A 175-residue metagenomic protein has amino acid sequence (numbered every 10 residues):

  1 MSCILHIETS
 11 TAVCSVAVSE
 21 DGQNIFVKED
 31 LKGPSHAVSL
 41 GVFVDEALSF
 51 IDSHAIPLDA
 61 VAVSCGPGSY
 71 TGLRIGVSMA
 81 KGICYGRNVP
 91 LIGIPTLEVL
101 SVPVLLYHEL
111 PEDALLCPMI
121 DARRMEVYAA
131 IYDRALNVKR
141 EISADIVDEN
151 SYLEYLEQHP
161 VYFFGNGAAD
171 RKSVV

Functional and structural regions predicted by a protein language model:
M1-P67: N-terminal beta-alpha supersecondary unit
I4, D21-N24, D59, M79-I83 (+2 more regions): Residue-level detection of beta-strand scaffold positions
Q23, S35, P90-V175: Surface "functional belts" at beta-alpha junctions
S49-L58, Y85-I94, E109-E112: Phosphate-handling active-site elements
A62-T96: DPxDG-like acidic metal-binding loop motif
